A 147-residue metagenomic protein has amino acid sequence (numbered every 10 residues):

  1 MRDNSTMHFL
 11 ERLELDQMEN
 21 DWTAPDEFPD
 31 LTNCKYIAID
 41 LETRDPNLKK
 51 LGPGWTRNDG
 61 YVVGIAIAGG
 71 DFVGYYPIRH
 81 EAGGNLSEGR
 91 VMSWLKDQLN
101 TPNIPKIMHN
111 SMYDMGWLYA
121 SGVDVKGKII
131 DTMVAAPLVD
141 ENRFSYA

Functional and structural regions predicted by a protein language model:
R2-A147: Conserved RNase H-like, two-metal-ion catalytic cores of nucleic-acid enzymes
